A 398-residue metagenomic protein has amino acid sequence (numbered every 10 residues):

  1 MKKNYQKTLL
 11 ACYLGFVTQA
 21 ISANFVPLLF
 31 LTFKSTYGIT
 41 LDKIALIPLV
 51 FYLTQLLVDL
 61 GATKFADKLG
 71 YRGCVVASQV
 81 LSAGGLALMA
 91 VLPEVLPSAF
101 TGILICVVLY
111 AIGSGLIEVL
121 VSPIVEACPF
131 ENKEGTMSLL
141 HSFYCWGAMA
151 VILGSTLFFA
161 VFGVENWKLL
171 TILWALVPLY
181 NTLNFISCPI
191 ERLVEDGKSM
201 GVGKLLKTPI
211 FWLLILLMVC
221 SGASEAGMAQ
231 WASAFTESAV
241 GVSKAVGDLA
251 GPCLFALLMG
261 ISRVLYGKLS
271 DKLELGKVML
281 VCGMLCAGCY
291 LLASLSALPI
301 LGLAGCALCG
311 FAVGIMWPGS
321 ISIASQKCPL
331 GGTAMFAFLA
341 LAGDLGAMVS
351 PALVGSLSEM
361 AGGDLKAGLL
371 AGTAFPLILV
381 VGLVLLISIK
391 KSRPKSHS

Functional and structural regions predicted by a protein language model:
K7-I39, D59, S122, M228-S233 (+1 more regions): Extracytoplasmic
V26-P27, T208-I261: Extracytoplasmic gate region of multi-pass secondary transporters
F33-K34, F65-A66, L157-G163, T236-E237 (+2 more regions): Interfacial helix-cap and linker-helix signal at transmembrane-aqueous boundaries of multi-pass secondary transporters
L46-K64, C253-L265: Central cavity-lining transmembrane alpha-helices of secondary-active solute carriers, predominantly the Major
L57-F100: Conserved MFS/SLC helix-loop-helix module at the cytosolic interface between two early adjacent transmembrane helices
C106-S142: Cytoplasmic helix-loop-helix junction between adjacent transmembrane helices in 12-TM secondary transporters
E131-N132, L139-I190: Helix-loop-helix hairpin linking two adjacent transmembrane segments in secondary transporters
K168-I186, A367-L386: Symmetry-related core transmembrane helices of the 12-TM Major Facilitator Superfamily/SLC fold
